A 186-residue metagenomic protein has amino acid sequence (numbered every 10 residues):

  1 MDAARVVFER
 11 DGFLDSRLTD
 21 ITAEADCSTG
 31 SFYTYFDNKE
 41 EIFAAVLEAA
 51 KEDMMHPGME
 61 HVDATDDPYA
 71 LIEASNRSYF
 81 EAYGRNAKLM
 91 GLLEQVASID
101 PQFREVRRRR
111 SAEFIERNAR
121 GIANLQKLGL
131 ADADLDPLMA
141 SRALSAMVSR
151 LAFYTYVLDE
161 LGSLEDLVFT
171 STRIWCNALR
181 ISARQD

Functional and structural regions predicted by a protein language model:
M1-R5, E52-E60: A short, Lys/Arg-enriched amphipathic alpha-helix from helix-turn-helix/homeodomain DNA-binding modules
A3, V7-E41, A45: Helix-turn-helix
A3-F8, Y79, V148, W175: Short hydrophobic clusters on alpha-helical segments that form packing/core surfaces in small helical domains
A45, M59-R85, P137-L144, V168: Hydrophobic alpha-helical connector segments
E52-H56, A82-R85, Q102-L128, L138-R142 (+4 more regions): Amphipathic alpha-helical packing segments from all-alpha helical-bundle domains
L71, Y83-Q102, R150-V157: Amphipathic alpha-helical segments used for helix-helix packing
M90-L93, E105-V106, D134, D186: Short, hydrophobic secondary-structure boundary micro-motifs
R180-D186: C-terminal effector-binding regulatory domain of bacterial HTH transcription factors
